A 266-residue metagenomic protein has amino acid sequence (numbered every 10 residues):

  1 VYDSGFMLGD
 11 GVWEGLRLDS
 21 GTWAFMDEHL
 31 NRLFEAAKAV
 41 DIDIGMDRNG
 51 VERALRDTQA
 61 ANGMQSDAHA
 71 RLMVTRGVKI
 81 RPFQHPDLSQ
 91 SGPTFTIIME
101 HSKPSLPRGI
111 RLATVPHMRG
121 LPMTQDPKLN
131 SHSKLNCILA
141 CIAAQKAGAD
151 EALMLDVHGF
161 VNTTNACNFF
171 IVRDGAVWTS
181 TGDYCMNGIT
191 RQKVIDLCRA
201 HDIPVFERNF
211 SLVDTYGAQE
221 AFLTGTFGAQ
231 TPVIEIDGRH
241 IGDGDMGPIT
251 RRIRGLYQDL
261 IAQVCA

Functional and structural regions predicted by a protein language model:
V1-L153, V157-F160, M186, I195-A266: Conserved alpha/beta cores of soluble small-molecule-handling proteins
L153, F160-G182, N187: Glycine- and Gly-Pro-enriched alpha-helical subdomains that act as flexible, kink-prone "lid/hinge" or packing modules
T190-Q192: Secondary-structure junction motif
